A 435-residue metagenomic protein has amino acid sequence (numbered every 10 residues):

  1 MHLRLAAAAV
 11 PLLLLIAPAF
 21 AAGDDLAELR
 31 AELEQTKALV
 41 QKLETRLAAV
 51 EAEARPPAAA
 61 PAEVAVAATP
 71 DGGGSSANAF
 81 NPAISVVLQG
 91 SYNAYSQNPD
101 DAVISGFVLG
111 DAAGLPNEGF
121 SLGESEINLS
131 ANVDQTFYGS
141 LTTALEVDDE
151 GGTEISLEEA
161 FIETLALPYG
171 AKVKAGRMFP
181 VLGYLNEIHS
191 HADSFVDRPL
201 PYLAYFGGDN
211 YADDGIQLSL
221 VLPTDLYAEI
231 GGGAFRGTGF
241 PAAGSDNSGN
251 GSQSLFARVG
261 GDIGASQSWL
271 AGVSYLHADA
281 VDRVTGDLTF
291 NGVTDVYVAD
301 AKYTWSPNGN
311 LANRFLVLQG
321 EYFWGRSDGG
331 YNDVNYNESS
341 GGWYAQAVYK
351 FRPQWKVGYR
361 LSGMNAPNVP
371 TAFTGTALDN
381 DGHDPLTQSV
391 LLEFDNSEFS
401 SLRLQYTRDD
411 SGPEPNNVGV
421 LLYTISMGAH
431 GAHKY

Functional and structural regions predicted by a protein language model:
F20-I104, L109-G110, Y227, L422 (+2 more regions): N-terminal periplasmic/intermembrane-space "pro-region" immediately following the signal or transit peptide
T69-F240, G249-A265, G341, Q346-V369: Outer membrane beta-barrel
A83-Q89, T142-A144, K174-M178, G231-F235 (+7 more regions): Transmembrane beta-strands of outer-membrane beta-barrel proteins
S91-Y95, A144-E150, L182, F235-A243 (+6 more regions): Sequence/structural signature of outer-membrane beta-barrel proteins
Y95-V108, Q354-F399, R403, Y435: Outer membrane beta-barrel transmembrane domains
P116-G119, D149-L157, F206-N210, G244-G251 (+4 more regions): Replace "Gram-negative outer membrane beta-barrel proteins" with "bacterial and organellar outer membrane beta-barrel
S266-D379: Detector for outer-membrane/organellar transmembrane beta-barrel domains, recognizing the amphipathic beta-strand
A299, F394, S400, P415-Y435: Outer-membrane beta-barrel "beta-signal"
